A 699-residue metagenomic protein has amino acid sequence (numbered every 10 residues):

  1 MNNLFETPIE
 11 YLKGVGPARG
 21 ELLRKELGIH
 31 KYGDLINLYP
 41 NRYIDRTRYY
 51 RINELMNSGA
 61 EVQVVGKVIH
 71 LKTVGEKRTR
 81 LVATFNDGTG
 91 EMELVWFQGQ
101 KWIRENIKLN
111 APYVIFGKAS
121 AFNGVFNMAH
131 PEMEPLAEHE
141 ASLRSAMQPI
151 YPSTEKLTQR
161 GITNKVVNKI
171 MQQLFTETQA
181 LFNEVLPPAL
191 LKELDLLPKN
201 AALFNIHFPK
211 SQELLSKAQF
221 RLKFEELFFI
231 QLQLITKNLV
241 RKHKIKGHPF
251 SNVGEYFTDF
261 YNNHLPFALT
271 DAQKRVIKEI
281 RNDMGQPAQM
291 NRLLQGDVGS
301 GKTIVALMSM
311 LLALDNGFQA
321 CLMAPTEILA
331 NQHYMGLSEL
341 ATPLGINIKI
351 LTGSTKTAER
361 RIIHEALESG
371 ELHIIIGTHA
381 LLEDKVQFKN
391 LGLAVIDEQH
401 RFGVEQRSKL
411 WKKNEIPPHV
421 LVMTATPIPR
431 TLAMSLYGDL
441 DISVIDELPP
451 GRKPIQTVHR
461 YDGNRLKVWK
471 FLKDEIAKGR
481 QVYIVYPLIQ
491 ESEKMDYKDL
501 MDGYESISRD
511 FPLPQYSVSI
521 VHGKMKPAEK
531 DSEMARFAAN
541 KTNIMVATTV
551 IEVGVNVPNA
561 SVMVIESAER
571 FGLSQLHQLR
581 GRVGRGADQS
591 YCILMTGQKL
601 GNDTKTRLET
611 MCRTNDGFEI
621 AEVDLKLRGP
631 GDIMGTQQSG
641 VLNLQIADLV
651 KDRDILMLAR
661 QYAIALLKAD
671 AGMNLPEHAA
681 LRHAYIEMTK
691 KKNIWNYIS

Functional and structural regions predicted by a protein language model:
E21-L22, G247-L294: Conserved pre-motif I regulatory segment
L38-V68: OB-fold nucleic-acid-binding modules
S58-T79, G117: Structural detector for short beta-strands of small beta-barrel domains
V74-H264: Upstream accessory/linker segments immediately N-terminal to the RecA-like ATPase cores of bacterial MutS and a subset
A129, L136-H139, L393, K409-W411 (+9 more regions): N-terminal cationic and glycine-rich segments that engage phosphates or anionic surfaces
K278, Q289-E609: Inter-lobe coupling/hinge segments of SF2-like helicase ATPases
A535-M545, I551-P558, M563-E566, G581 (+2 more regions): Accessory helical-bundle/CTD segments and flexible terminal tails appended to RecA-like ATPase motors
